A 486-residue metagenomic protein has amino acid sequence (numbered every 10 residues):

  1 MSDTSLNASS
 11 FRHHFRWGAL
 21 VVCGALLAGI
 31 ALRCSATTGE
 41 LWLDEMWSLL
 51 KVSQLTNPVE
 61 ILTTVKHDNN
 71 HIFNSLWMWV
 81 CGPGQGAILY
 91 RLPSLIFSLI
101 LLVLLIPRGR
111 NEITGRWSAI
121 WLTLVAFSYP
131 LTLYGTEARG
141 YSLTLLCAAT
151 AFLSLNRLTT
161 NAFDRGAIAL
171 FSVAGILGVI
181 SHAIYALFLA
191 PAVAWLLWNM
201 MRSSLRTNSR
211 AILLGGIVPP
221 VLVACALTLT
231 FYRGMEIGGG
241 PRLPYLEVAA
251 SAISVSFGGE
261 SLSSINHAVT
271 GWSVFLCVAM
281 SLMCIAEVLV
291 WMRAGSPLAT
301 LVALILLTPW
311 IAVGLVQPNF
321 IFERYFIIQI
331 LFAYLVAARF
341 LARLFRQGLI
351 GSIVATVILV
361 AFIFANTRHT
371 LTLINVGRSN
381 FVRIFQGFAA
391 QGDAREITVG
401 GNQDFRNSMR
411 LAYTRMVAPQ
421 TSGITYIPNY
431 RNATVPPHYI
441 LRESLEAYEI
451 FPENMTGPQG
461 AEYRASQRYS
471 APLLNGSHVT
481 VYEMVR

Functional and structural regions predicted by a protein language model:
S2-T4: N-terminal Lys/Arg-rich, disordered targeting/topogenic segments
N7-A8, L62: Short helix-onset patch at the extreme N-terminus, typifying the N->h transition of secretory signal peptides
A8-V22: N-terminal membrane topogenic signal
W17, G24-S352, I358-Y482: Membrane-proximal helix-loop-helix interfaces that form the catalytic/acceptor-binding platform of multi-pass membrane
M484-R486: Active-site beta-strand termini and strand-to-loop segments that position acidic
